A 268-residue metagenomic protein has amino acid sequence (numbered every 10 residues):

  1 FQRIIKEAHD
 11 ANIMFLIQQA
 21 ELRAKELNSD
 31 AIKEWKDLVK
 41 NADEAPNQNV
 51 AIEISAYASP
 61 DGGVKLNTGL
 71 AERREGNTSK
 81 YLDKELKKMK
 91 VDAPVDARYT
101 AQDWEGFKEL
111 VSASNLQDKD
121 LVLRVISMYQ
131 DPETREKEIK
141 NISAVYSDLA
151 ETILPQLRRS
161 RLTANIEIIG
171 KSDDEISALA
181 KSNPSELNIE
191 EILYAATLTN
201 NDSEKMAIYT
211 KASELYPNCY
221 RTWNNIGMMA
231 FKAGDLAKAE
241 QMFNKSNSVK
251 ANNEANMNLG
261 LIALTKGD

Functional and structural regions predicted by a protein language model:
R3-K6, F15, Q19-P60, K80-D83 (+3 more regions): Periplasmic peptidoglycan-binding/anchoring modules of Gram-negative envelope and division proteins
S59-T163: Periplasmic OmpA-like peptidoglycan-binding domain that tethers envelope proteins to the cell wall
I189, Y220-R221, A251-E254: Helix-start (N-cap) detector for alpha-helical repeat units in TPR-like alpha-solenoids, especially tetratricopeptide
A212, K245-S246: Canonical positions in the second alpha-helix
K232-A233, T265-K266: Register position in tetratricopeptide repeats
